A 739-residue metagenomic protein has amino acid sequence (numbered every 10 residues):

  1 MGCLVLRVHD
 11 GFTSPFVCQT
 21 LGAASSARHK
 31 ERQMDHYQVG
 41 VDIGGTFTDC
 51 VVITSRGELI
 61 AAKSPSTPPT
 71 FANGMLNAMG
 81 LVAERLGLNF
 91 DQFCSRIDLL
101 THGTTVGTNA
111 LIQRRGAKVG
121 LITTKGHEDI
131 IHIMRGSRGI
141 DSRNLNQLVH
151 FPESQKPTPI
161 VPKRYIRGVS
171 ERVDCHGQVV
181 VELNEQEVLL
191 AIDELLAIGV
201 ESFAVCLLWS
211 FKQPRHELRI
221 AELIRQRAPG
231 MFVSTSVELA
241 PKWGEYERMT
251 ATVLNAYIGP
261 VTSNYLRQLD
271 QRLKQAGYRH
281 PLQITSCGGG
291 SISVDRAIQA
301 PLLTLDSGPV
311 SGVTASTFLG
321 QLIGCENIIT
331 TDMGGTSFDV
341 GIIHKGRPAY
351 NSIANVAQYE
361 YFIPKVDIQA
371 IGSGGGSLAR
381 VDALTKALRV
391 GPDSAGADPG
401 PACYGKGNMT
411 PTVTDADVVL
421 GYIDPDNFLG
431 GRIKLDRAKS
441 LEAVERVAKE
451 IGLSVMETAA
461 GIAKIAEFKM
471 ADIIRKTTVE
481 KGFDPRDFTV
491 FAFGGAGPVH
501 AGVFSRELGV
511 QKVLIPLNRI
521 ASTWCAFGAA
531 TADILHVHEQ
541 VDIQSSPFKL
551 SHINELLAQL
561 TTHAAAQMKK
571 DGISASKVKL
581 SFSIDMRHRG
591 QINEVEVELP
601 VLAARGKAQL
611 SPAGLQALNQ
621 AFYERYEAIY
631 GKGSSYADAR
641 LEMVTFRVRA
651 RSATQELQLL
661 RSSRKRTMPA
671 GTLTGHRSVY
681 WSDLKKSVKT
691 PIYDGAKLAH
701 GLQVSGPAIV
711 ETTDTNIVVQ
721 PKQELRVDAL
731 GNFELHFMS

Functional and structural regions predicted by a protein language model:
D10-G120, D174, V181-S202, E217-E222 (+14 more regions): N-terminal glycine/serine-rich phosphate-binding loop of ATP-dependent small-molecule kinases, especially carbohydrate
G40, D49-V51, A61, P65 (+7 more regions): Conserved phosphate-binding loops in N-terminal lobes of ATP-dependent enzymes of the actin/Hsp70/sugar-kinase
I43, Q186-L190, E194, C325 (+9 more regions): C-terminal, non-catalytic interaction/recognition modules in large multi-subunit enzymes and RNPs
C50-S55, A62-P69, G120-G126, I133-R135 (+3 more regions): Glycine-rich phosphate-binding loop of actin/hexokinase-like ATP-binding domains
G103, G120-K125, G168-S170, C206 (+6 more regions): Short beta-strand segments
T104, A204-L208, S236-E238, C287-G288 (+3 more regions): Glycine-rich beta-strand-to-loop/alpha-helix junction loops that act as flexible
Q155, P159, V237-K274, C525-E555 (+1 more regions): Metal-dependent DNA phosphodiester-chemistry modules and their immediately adjacent helices/loops in DNA-processing
C206-T252, V601, R647-K665, F733-F737: Terminal amphipathic helices with adjacent charged low-complexity linkers/tails
